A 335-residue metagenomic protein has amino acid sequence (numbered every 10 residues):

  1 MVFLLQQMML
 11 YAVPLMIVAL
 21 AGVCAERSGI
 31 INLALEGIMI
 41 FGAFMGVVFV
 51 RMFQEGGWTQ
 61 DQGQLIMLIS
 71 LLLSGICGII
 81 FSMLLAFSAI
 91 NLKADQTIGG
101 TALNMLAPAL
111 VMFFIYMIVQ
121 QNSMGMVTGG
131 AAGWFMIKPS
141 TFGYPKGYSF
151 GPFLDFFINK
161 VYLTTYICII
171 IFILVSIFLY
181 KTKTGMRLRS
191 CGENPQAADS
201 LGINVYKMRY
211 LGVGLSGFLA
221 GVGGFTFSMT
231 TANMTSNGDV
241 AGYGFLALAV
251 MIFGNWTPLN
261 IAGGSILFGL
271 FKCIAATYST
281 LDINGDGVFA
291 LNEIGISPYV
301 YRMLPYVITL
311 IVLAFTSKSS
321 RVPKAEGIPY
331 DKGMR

Functional and structural regions predicted by a protein language model:
M1-A19, I31, M45, Q54-I69: Membrane-interfacial amphipathic/re-entrant helices at transmembrane-helix boundaries
F3-Y11, S149-L174, Y301-I308: Loop-to-helix entry region at the N-terminal start of transmembrane alpha-helices in multi-pass membrane transporters
E26-M45, L68, I90-L103, R187 (+3 more regions): Short, non-helical or kinked segments that cap or interrupt transmembrane helices
T59-P108: Alpha-helical transmembrane segments within multi-pass membrane transporters and channels
P108-F153, A275-V288, K318-I328: Extracellular/periplasmic helix-loop junction at the C-terminal end of a transmembrane helix in multi-pass membrane
F156-T235, G263: Helix-loop-helix "hairpin" substructures at the membrane interface of multi-pass membrane proteins
E193-Q196, S200, V205-K207, Y278-R335: Cytosolic-side transmembrane-helix boundaries in multi-pass membrane proteins
A220, T230-Y306: Transmembrane alpha-helical segments in multi-pass inner-membrane proteins
